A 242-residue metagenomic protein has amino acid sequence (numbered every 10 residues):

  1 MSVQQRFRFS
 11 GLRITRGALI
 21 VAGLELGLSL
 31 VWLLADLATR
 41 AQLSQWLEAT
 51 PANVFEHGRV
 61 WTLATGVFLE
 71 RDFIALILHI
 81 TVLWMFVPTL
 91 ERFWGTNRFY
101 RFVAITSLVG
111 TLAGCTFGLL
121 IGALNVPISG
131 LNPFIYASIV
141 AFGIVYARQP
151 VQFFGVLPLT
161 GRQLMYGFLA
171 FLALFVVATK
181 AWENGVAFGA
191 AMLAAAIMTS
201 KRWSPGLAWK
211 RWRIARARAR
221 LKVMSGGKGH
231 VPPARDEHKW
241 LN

Functional and structural regions predicted by a protein language model:
M1-R16, C115, F171-N242: C-terminal transmembrane module of polytopic alpha-helical membrane proteins
G11-I128, T179-E183, A187: N-terminal TM1-TM2 helical hairpin plus the immediately adjacent luminal interfacial "cap"
H79, N132-V140, A187-A191: Hydrophobic core segments of transmembrane alpha-helices in multi-pass, intramembrane catalytic enzymes
V87, V140-I144, A191, A195 (+1 more regions): Hydrophobic transmembrane alpha-helices
G122-V126, Q149-V156, W203-R216: A cytosolic-side transmembrane-helix exit/cap motif
L124-A147, L159-G161: Membrane-interface micro-motifs in multi-pass membrane enzymes
Y146-F168: Membrane-helix boundary/juxtamembrane motif in polytopic membrane proteins
